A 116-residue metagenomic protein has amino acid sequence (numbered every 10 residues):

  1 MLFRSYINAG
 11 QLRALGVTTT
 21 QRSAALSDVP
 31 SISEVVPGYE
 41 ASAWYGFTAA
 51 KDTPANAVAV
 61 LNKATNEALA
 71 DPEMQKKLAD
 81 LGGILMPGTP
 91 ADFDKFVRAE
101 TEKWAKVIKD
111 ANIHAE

Functional and structural regions predicted by a protein language model:
M1-E116: Conserved, function-defining micro-sites of small-solute handling proteins
